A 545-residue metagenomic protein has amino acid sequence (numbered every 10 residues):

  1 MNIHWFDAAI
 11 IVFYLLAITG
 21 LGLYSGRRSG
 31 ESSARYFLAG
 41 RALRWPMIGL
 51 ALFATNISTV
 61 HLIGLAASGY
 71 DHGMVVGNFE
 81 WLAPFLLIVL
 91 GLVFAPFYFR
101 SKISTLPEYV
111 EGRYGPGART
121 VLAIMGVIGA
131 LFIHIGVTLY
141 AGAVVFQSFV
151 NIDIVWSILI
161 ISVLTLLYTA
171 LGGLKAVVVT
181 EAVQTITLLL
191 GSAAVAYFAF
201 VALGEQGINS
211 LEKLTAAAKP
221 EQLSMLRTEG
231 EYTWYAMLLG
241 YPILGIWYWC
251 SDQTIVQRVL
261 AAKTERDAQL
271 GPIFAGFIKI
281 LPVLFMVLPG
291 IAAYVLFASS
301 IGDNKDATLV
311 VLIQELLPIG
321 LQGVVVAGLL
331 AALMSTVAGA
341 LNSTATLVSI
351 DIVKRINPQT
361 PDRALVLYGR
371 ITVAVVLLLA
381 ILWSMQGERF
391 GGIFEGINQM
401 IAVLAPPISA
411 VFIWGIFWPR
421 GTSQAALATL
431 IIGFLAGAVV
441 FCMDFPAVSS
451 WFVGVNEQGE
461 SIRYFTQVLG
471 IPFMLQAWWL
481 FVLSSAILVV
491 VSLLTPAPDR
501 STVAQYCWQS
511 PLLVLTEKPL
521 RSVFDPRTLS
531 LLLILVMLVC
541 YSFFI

Functional and structural regions predicted by a protein language model:
M1-I545: Membrane-embedded helix-loop-helix hairpins and adjacent transmembrane boundary segments in multi-pass transporters
